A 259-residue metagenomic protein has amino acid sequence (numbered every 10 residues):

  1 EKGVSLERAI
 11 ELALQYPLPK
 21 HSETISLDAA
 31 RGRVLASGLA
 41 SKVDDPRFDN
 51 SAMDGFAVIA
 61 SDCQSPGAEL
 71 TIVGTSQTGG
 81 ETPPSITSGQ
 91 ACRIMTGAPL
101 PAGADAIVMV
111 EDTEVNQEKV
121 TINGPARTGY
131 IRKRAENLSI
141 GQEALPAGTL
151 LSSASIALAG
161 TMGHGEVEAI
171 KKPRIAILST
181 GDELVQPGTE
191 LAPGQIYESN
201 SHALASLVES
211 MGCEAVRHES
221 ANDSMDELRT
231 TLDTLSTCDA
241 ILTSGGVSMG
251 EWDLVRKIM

Functional and structural regions predicted by a protein language model:
E1-G67: Short, low-complexity N-terminal leaders and the immediately following helix N-cap/first helix
K2, L6-I10, E23, L27 (+9 more regions): Generic structural signal for well-ordered, non-membrane alpha-helical segments in soluble metabolic enzymes
E7-Q15, T87-S88, Q117-T121, S206 (+5 more regions): Replace "anionic and nucleotidyl ligands
A13-K20, S37, M162-G165, L184 (+3 more regions): Change "in soluble alpha/beta enzymes" to "in soluble alpha/beta proteins
L27-R31, I175, S224: A glycine-rich phosphate-binding loop feature that marks nucleotide/adenosyl-phosphate handling sites
R31, V73, V110, R256-M259: Conserved protein kinase catalytic domain
F56-R217: Short, glycine/charged-enriched hinge/interface segments at domain edges or termini
D182, Q195, S201, S210-M259: Short glycine/threonine-rich loop/turn motifs
